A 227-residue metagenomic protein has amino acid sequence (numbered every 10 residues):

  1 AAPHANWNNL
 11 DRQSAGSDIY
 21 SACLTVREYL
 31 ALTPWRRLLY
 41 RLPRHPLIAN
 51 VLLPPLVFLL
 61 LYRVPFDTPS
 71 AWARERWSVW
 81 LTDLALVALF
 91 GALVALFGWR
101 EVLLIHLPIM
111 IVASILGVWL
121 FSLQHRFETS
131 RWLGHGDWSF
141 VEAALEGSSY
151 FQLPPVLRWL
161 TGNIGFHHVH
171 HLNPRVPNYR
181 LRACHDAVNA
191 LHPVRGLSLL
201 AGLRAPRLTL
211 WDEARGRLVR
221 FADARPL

Functional and structural regions predicted by a protein language model:
A1-T82, T129-R217: Membrane-embedded catalytic scaffold of the fatty acid hydroxylase/desaturase
L81-A85, I111: Membrane-embedded alpha-helical segments of multi-pass membrane proteins, especially the transmembrane helices
V87-A95, V118-W119: Alpha-helical transmembrane segments of multipass membrane proteins
A92-I105: Helix-coil boundary and interhelical linker segments in multi-pass alpha-helical membrane proteins
L103-S114: Hydrophobic core segments of alpha-helical transmembrane domains in multi-pass membrane proteins
G117-L133: Transmembrane alpha-helix/helix-exit interface in multi-pass inner-membrane proteins
L200, V219-L227: C-terminal functional modules
